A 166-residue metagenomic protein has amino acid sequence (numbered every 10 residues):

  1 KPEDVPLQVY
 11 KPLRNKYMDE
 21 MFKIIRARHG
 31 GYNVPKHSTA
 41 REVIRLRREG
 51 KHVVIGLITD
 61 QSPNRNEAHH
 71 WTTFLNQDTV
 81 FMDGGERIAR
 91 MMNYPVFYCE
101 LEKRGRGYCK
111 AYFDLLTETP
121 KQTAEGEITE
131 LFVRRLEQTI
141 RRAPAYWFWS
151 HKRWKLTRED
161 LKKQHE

Functional and structural regions predicted by a protein language model:
E3, R28, H37-E166: Non-catalytic C-terminal accessory region of glycerolipid acyltransferases and related lyso-lipid remodeling enzymes
L7-S38: Membrane-interfacial amphipathic helices and adjacent loop/beta segments that form the lipid-substrate binding surface
